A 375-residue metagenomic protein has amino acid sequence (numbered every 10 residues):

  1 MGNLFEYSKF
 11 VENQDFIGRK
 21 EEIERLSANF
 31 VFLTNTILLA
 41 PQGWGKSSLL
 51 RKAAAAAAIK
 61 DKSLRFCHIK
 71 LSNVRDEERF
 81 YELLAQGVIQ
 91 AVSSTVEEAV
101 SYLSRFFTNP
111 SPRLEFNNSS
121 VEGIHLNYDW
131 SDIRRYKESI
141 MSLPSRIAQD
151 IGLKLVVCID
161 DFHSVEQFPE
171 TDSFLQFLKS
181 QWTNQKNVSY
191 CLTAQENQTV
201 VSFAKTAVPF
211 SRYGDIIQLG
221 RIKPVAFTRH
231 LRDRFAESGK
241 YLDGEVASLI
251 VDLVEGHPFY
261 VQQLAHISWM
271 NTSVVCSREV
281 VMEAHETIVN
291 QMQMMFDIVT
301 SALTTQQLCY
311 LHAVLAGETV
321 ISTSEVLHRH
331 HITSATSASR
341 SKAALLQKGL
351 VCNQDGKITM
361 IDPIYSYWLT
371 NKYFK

Functional and structural regions predicted by a protein language model:
M1-P41, I59-K60, K375: A short, basic N-terminal segment
N35, L39-W44, S48-V157, V165 (+1 more regions): P-loop NTPase nucleotide-binding core
Q149-I151, L155-C158, S164-E170, F177-A207 (+1 more regions): Sensor-1/coupling segment of RecA-like P-loop NTPase cores
D215-A226: Conserved AAA+ ATPase "SRH/arginine-finger" region at the nucleotide-binding site
R229-M294, D355: Amphipathic alpha-helical "lid/sensor" segments that cap RecA-like P-loop NTPase cores
Q262-T333: Winged-helix-like regulatory helical subdomains adjacent to P-loop NTPase cores
H330-K348: Short amphipathic alpha-helical interaction segments
I364-K375: Short, amphipathic alpha-helical interaction segments positioned at domain boundaries
